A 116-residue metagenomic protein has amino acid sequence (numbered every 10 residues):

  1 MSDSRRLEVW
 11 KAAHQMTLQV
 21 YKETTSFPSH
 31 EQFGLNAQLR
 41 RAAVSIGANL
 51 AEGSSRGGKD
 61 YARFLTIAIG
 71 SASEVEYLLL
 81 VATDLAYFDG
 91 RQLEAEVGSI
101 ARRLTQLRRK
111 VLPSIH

Functional and structural regions predicted by a protein language model:
M1-H116: Amphipathic alpha-helical assembly/interaction segments
